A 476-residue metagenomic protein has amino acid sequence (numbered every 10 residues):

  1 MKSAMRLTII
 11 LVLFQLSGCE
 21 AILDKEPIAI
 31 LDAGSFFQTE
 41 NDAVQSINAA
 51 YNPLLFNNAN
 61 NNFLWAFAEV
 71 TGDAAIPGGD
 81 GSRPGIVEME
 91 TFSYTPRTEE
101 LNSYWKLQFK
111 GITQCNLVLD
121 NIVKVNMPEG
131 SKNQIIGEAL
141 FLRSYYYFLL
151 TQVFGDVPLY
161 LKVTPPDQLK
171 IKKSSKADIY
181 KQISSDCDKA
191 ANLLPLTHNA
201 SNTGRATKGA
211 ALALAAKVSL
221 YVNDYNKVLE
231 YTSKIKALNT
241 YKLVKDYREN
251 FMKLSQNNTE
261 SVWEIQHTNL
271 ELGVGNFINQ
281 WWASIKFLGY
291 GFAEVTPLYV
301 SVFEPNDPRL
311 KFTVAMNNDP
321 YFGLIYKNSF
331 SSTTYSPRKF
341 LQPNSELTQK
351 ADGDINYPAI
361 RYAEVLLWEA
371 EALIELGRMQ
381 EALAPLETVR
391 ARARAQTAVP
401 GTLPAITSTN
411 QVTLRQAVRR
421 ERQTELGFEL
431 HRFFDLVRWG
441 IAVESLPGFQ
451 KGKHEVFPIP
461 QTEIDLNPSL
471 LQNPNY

Functional and structural regions predicted by a protein language model:
M1-I28: Bacterial Sec-dependent N-terminal signal peptides
C19-I22, E40, Y51, A74-G81 (+7 more regions): Long, intrinsically disordered, low-complexity segments
E20-P84, Y180, S184-L194, R205-F330 (+1 more regions): An aromatic- and glycine-enriched ligand-binding surface/loop that stacks and positions planar moieties
V44-N48, N52-N58, G81-F154, L169 (+5 more regions): Conserved, well-structured interaction surfaces
I86-S93, F303-Y362, W368: Flexible, polar/acidic helix-loop-strand segments at domain edges
I235, L366-L367, L376-A398: Active/binding-pocket-proximal capping segment
